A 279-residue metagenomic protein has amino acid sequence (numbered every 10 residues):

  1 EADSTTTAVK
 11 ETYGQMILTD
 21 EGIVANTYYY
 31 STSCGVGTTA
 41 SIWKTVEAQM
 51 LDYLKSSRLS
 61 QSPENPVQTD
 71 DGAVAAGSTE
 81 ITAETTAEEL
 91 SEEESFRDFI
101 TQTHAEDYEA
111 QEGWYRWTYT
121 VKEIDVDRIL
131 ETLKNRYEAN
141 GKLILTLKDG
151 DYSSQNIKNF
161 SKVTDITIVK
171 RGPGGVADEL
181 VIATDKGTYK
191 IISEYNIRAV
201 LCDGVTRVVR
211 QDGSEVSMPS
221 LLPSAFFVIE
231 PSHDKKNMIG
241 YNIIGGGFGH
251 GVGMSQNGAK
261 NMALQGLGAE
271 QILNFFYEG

Functional and structural regions predicted by a protein language model:
E1-G279: Conserved, single-site charged/polar hotspot
